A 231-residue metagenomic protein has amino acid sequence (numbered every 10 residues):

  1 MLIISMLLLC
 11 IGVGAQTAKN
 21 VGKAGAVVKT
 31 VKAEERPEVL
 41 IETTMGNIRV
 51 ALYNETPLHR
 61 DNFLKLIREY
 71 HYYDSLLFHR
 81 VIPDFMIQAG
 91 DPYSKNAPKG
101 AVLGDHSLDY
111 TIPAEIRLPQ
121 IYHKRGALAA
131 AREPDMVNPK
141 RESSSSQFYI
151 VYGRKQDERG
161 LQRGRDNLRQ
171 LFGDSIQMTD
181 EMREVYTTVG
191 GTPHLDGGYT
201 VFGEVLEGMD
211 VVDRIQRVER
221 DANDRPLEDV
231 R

Functional and structural regions predicted by a protein language model:
M1-C10: Bacterial N-terminal signal peptides
V13-R231: Cyclophilin-like peptidyl-prolyl cis-trans isomerases
